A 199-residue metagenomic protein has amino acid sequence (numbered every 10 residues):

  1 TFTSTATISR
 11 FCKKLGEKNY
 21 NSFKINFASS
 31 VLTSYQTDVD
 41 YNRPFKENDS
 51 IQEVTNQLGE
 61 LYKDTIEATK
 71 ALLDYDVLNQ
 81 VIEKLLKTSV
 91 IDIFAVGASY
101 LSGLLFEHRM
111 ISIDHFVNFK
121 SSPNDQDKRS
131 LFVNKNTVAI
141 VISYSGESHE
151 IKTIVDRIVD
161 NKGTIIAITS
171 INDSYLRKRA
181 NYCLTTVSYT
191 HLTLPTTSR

Functional and structural regions predicted by a protein language model:
F2-D76: HTH-adjacent hinge/linker in prokaryotic transcriptional regulators
S4, F116, T164: Residue-level detector of anion-binding/catalytic polar loops
T65-D156, D160-N161: Mid-protein regulatory/catalytic core that forms ligand/cofactor-binding pockets and protein-protein interaction
D114-N118, C183-S188: Short hydrophobic/aromatic-enriched beta-strand-loop microsegments
K120, I142, I168-S170, T186: Generic beta-sheet signal
D173-T185: Glycine-rich, charge-decorated loop segments at or immediately adjacent to ligand/cofactor-binding or catalytic sites
T190-T196: Conserved small/polar residues in nucleotide/adenosyl-binding loops
